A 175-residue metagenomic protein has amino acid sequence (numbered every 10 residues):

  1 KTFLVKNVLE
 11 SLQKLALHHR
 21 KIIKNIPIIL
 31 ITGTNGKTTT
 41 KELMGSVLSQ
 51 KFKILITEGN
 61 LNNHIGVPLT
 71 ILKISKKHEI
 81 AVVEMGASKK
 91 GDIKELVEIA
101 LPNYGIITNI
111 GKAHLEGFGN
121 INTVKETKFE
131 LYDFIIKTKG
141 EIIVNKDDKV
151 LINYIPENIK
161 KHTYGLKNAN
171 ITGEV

Functional and structural regions predicted by a protein language model:
K1, K146-V150, L166: Short, polar loop motifs at secondary-structure junctions
T2-L12: N-terminal pre-Walker A segment at the start of P-loop NTPase domains
F3, L55, H162: General small-molecule cofactor/ligand-binding pocket signal
K6, E58, Y164-K167: Residues at the C-termini of beta-strands that transition into short coil/loop
K6, H114, V175: Pocket-edge structural micro-motifs
E10-I142, K146, V150-I159: Phosphate-binding loop of NTP-binding sites
I121-N122, P156-V175: Adenine nucleotide phosphate-binding catalytic loops in nucleotide-utilizing enzymes
